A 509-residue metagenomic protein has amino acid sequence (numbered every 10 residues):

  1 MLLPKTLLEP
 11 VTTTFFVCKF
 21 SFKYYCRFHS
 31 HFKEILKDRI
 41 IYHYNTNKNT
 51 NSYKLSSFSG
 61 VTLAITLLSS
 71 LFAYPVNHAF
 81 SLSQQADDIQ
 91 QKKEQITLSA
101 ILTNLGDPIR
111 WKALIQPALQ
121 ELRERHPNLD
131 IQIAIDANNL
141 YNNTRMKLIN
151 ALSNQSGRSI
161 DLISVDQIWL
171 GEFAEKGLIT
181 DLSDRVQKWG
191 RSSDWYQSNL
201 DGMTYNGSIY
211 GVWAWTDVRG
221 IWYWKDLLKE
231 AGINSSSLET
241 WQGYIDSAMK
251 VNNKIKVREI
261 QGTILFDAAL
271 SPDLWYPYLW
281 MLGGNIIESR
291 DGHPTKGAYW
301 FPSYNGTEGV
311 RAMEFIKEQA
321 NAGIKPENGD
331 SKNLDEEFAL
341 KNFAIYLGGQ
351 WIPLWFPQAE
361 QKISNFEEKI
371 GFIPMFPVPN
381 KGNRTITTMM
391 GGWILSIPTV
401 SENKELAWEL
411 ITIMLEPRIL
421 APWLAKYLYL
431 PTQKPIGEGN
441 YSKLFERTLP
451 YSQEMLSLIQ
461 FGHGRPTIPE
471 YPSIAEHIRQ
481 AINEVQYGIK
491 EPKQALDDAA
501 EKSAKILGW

Functional and structural regions predicted by a protein language model:
P4, P10-T12: Intrinsic low-complexity, disordered N-terminal segments enriched in polar/charged/small residues
N47-L178, Q187-R191, E327-N328, N380-G382 (+5 more regions): Conserved N-terminal structural module of periplasmic/extracytoplasmic solute-binding proteins
I96-L102, Q120, E124, S153 (+8 more regions): Extracytoplasmic/periplasmic substrate-recognition and gating elements
R145, V165-V218, Y278, E367-F376 (+2 more regions): Hinge/lid segment of periplasmic solute-binding proteins
N150-S153, R158-D161, W189-L227, G382-T387 (+1 more regions): A structural signal for short loop-to-beta-strand junctions that line the ligand-binding cleft of periplasmic/secreted
Y205-A214, R219, Q242-A298, F343: Extracytoplasmic/periplasmic solute-binding protein
D246-N252, R290-N328, G371, M375-V378: Glycine-centered hinge/linker elements that transmit conformational signals in sensory and ligand-binding systems
E368, I373-P377, L424-Q480, E484: Long, aromatic- and glycine/proline-rich binding clefts that accommodate carbohydrate-like moieties
